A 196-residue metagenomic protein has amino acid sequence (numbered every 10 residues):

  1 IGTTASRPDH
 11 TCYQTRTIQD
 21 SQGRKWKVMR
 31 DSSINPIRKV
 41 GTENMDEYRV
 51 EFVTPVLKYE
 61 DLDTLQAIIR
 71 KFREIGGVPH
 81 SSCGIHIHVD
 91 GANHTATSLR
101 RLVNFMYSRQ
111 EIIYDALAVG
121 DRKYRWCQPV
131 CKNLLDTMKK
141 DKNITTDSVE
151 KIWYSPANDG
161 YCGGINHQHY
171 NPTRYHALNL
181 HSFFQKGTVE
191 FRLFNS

Functional and structural regions predicted by a protein language model:
I1-V78, A92-S196: C-terminal accessory/tail domains of diverse enzymes
C83-I85: Short, conserved phosphate-binding/catalytic loop or strand-edge motifs used in phosphoryl-/nucleotidyl-transfer
